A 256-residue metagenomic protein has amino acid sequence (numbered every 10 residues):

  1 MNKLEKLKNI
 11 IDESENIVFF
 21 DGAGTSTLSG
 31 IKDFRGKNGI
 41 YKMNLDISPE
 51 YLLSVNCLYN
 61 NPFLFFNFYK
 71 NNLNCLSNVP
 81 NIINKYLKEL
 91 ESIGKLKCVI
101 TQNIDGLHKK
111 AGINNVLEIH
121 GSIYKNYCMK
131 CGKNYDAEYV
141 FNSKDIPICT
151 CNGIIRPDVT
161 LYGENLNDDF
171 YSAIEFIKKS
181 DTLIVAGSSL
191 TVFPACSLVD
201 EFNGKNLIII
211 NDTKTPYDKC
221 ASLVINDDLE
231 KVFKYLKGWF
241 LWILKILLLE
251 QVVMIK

Functional and structural regions predicted by a protein language model:
M1-L248, I255: Conserved catalytic core of sirtuin-type NAD+-dependent deacylases
